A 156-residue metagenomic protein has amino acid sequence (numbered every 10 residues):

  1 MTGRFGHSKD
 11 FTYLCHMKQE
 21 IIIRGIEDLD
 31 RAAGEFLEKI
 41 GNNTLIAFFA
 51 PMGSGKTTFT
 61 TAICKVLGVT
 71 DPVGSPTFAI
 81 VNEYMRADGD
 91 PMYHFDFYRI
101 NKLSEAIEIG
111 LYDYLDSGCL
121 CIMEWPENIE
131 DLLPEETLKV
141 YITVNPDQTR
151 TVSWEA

Functional and structural regions predicted by a protein language model:
M17-E35: N-terminal pre-Walker A segment at the start of P-loop NTPase domains
Q19, K65, S104-A106, Y112-A156: Short phosphate-coordinating micro-motif centered on Lys-Gly-acidic
L45-A47: Short hydrophobic/aromatic beta-strand immediately N-terminal to the Walker A/P-loop
F49-P51: P-loop (Walker A) phosphate-binding loop of NTP-binding proteins
K56: Conserved lysine of the Walker
V69-Y84: Short beta-strand-centered segment that lines the nucleotide-binding/catalytic pocket of NTP-utilizing
